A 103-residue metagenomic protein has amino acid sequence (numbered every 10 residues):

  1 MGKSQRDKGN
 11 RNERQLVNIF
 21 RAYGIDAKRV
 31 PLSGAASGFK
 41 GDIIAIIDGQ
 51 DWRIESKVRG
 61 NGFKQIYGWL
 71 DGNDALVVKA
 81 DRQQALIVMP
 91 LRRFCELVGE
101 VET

Functional and structural regions predicted by a protein language model:
M1-T103: Catalytic phosphate/metal-binding cores of nucleic-acid and nucleotide-processing enzymes, i.e., regions that mediate
